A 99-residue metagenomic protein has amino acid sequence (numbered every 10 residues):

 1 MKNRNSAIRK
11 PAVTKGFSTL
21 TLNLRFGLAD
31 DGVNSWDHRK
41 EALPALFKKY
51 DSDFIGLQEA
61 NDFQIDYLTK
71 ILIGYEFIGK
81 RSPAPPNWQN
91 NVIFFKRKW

Functional and structural regions predicted by a protein language model:
M1-L72, P83-Q89: N-terminal, active-site-proximal structural segment of metallo-dependent hydrolase catalytic domains
G74-Y75, W99: Short glycine-aromatic motifs
F77-S82: Conserved S-adenosyl-L-methionine
N90-W99: A well-ordered secondary-structure block
